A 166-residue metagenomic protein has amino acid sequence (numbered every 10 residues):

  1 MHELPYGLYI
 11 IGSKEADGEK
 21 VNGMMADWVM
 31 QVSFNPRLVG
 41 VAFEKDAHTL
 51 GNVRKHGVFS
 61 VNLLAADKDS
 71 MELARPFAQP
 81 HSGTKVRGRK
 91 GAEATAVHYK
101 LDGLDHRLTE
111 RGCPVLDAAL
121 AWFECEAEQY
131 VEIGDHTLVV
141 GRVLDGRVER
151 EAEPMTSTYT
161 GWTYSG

Functional and structural regions predicted by a protein language model:
M1-G166: Basic, polyanion-binding surface patches
